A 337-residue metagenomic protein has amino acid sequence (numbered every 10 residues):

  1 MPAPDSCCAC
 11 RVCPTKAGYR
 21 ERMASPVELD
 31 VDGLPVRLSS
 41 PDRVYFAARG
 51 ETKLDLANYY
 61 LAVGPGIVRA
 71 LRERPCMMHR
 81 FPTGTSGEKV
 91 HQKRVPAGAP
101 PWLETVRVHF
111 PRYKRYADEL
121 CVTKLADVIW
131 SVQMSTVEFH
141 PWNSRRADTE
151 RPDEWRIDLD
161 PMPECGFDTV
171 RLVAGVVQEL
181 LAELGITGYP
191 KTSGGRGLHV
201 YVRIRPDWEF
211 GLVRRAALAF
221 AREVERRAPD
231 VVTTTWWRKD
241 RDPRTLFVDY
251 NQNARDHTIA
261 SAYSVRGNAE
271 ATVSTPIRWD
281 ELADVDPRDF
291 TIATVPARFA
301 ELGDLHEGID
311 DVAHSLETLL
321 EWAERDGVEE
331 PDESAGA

Functional and structural regions predicted by a protein language model:
C7-C13: Cysteine-centered motifs
K16-E51, D55-A57, V68, R72 (+5 more regions): C-terminal accessory nucleic-acid interaction domains of nucleic acid-metabolism proteins
M78-F81, G188-G194, T235-K239: Short beta-strand
P82-V137, W142-N143, D148, P161: Basic, low-complexity intrinsically disordered segments
Q178-T192: Active-site palm subdomain of RNA-directed nucleic acid polymerases
T192-V202: Short, conserved phosphate-binding/catalytic loop or strand-edge motifs used in phosphoryl-/nucleotidyl-transfer
Y201-V213: Catalytic palm subdomain of template-directed nucleic-acid polymerases, centered on the conserved carboxylate motif
